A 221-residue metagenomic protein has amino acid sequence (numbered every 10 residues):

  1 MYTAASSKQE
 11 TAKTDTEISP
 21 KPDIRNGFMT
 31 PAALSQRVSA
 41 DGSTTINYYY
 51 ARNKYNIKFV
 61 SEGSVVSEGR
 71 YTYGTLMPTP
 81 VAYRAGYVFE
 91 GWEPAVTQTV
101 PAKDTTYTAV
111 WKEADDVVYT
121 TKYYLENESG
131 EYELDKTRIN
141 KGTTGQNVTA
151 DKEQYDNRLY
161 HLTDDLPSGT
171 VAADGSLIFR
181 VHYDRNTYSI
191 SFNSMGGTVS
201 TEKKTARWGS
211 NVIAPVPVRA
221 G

Functional and structural regions predicted by a protein language model:
M1-G221: Secondary-structure capping and domain/repeat boundary segments
